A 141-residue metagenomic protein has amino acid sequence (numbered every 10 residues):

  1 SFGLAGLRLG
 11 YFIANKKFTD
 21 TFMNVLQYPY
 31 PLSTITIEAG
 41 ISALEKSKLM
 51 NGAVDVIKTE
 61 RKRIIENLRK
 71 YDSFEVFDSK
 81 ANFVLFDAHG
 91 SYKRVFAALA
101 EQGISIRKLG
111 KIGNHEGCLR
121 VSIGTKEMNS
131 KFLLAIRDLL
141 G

Functional and structural regions predicted by a protein language model:
S1-R69, F74-F77: PLP-dependent aminotransferase class I/II
G6, K80, G113-G117: Short acidic/glycine-enriched loop/turn segments that link adjacent beta-strands
P29, F83, G113: Residue-level detector of flexible, active-site-proximal loop/helix-junction positions within diverse enzyme catalytic
L32, I106-K108: Hydrophobic residues in well-ordered beta-strands that form the structural core
I57-K58, L68-Q102, T125: Conserved PLP-binding catalytic core of the aspartate aminotransferase-like
F77, K108-L109: Beta-hairpin "wing" of winged helix-turn-helix
A98-Q102, K111-G141: PLP-dependent enzyme catalytic core of the Aspartate aminotransferase-like
